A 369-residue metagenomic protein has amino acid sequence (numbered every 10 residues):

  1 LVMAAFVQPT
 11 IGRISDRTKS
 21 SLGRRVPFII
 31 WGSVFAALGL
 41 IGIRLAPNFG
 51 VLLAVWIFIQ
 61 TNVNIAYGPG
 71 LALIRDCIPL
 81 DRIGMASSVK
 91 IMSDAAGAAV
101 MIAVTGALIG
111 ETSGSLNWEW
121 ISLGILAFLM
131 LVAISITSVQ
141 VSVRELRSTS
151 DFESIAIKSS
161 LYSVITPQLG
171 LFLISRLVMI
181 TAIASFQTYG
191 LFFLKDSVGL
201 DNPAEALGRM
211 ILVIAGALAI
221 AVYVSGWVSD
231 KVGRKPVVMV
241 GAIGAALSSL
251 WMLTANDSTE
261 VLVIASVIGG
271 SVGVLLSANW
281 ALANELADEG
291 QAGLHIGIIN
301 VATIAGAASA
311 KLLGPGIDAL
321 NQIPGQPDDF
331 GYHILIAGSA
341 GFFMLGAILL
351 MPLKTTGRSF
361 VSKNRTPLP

Functional and structural regions predicted by a protein language model:
A4, S87-I109, N300-K311: Glycine-rich segments within core transmembrane alpha-helices of 12-TM secondary carriers
I30-P47, I243-N256: C-terminal ends and interior cores of transmembrane alpha-helices in multi-pass membrane transporters/permeases
G39-G42, F49-A66, E260-V274: Hydrophobic core of transmembrane alpha-helices in multi-pass small-molecule transporters, especially MFS/SLC-type
R44, L129-V141, Y332, A337-P369: Multi-pass alpha-helical transporter architecture, strongest for 12-TM Major Facilitator/SLC carriers used
I65-I78, L275-D288: Intracellular juxtamembrane helix-capping segments at the cytosolic ends of symmetry-related transmembrane helices
I109-A127, I317-F342: A membrane-interface helix-boundary motif in multi-pass transporters
V143-I174, P367-P369: Juxtamembrane intracellular "pre-TM" segments in multi-pass secondary transporters
T188-E205: Short amphipathic helix-loop junctions that connect adjacent transmembrane helices in Major Facilitator Superfamily/SLC
